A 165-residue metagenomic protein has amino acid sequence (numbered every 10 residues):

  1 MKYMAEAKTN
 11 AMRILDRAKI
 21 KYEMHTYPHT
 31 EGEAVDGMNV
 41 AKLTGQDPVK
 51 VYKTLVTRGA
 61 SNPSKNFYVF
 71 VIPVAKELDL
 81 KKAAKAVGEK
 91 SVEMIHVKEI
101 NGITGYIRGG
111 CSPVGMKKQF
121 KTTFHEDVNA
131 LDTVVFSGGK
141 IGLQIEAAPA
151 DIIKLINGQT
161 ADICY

Functional and structural regions predicted by a protein language model:
M1-Y165: Extended, low-hydrophobicity, polar/charged segments
